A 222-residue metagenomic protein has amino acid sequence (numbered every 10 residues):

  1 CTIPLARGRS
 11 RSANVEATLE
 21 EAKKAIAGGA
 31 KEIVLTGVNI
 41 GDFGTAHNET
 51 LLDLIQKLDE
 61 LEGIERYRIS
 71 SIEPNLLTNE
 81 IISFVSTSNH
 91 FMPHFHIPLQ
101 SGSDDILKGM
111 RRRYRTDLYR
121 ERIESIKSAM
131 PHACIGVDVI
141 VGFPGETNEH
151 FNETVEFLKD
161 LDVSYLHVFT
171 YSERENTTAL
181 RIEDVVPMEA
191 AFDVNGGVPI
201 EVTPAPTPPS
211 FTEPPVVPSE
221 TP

Functional and structural regions predicted by a protein language model:
C1-E16: Canonical Radical SAM [4Fe-4S] cluster-binding loop centered on the CxxxCxxC motif and its immediate flanking residues
T2-L5, G29, L76, D138 (+2 more regions): Conserved functional loop/turn residues at catalytic and ligand-binding sites
R9-S10, D42-G44, D104-G109, E175-I182: A short acidic, helix-capping loop that chelates divalent metal ions and anchors anionic groups
E21: S-adenosyl-L-methionine-dependent methyltransferase catalytic core, i.e., the SAM/SAH-binding region
A27-F151: Conserved SAM/AdoMet-binding glycine-rich loop
K127-C134, E156-P199, P222: Auxiliary Fe-S-binding modules of radical SAM enzymes
N195-P222: N-terminal low-complexity segments that are often proline-rich with Ser/Thr-Pro
